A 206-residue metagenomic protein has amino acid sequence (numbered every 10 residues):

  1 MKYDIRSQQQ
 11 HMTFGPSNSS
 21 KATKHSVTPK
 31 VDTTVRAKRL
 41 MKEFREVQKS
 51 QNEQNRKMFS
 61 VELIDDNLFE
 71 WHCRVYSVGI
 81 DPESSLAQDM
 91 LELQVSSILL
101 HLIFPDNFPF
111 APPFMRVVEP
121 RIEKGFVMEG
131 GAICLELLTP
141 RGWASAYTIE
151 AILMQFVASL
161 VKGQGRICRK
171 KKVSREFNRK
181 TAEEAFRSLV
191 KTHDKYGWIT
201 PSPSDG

Functional and structural regions predicted by a protein language model:
M1-S97, D106-G206: UBC/E2-like fold recognition across ubiquitin and ubiquitin-like conjugation systems, capturing catalytically active
